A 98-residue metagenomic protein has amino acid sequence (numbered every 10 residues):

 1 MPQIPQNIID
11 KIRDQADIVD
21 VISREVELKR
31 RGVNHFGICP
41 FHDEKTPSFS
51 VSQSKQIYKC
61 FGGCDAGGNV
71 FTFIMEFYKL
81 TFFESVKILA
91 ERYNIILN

Functional and structural regions predicted by a protein language model:
M1-N98: N-terminal structured subdomain of primase-like DNA metabolism proteins
